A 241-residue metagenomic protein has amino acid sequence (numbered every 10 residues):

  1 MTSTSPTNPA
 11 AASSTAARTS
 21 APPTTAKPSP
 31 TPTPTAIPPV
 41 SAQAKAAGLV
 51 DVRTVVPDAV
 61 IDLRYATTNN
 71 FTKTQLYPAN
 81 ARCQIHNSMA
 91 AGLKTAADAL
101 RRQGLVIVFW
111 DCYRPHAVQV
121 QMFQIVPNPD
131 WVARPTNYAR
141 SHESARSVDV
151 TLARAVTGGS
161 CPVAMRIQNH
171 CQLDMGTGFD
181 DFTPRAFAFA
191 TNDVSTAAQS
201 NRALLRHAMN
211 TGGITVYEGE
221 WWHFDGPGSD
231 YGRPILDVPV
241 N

Functional and structural regions predicted by a protein language model:
T2, T7-A12, A16-W110, Q124-G219 (+1 more regions): Extracytoplasmic cell-surface/polysaccharide-interacting catalytic and binding patches
P115: Segments that shape or occlude catalytic/ligand-binding pockets
V118-Q119: Short, well-ordered surface patches within globular domains
